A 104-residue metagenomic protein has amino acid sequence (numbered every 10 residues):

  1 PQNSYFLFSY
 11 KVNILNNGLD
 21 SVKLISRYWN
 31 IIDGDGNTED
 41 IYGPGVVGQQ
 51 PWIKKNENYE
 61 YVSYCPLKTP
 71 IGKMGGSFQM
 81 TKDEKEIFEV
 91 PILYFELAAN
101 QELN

Functional and structural regions predicted by a protein language model:
P1-L7, G18-D20, W52-K54, L67-T69: Short, solvent-exposed beta-strand/turn "edge" segments of beta-rich domains on protein surfaces
F6-F8, V12, Y59, G72-M74: Hydrophobic core residues within well-ordered beta-strands of beta-rich domains
K11-L15, Y28-N30, Y64, S77-Q79: Residue-level recognition of well-ordered beta-strand positions that form the cores of beta-sheet-rich folds across
D20-E39, M80: Short acidic, flexible loop segments centered on an aromatic residue
D33-G36, G48-N58, L97-N104: Short, surface-exposed linear segments at secondary-structure transitions and domain or protein termini
N37-I41, I87-F88: Surface-exposed loop/edge segments in extracytoplasmic proteins
E39-I71: Intrinsically disordered, low-complexity Pro/Gly/Ser/Thr-rich segments with frequent PxxP/GP/PP motifs and embedded
P66-N104: Terminal connector regions
